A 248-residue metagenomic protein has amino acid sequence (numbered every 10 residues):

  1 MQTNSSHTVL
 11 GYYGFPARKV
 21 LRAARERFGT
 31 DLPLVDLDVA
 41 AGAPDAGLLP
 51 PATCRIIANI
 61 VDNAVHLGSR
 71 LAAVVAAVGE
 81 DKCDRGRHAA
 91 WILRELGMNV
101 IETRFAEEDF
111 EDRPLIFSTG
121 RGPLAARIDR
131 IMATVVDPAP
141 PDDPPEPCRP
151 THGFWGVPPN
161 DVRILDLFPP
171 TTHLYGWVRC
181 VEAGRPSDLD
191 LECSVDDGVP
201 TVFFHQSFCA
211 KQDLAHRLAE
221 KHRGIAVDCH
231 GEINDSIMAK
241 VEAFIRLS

Functional and structural regions predicted by a protein language model:
M1-S248: An N-terminal assembly and electron-transfer interface module characteristic of large anaerobic redox and radical
